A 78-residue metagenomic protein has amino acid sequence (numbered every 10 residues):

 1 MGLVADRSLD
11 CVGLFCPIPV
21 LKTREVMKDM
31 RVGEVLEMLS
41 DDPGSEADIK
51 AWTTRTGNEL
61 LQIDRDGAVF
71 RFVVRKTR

Functional and structural regions predicted by a protein language model:
M1: Iron-sulfur (Fe-S) cluster-binding modules
V4-V12: Short amphipathic
C11-I63: Amphipathic, hydrophobic secondary-structure cores in small proteins
L14, V69-R71: Intrinsic disorder/low-structure terminal segments
R71-R78: Core SAM-dependent methyltransferase catalytic element
